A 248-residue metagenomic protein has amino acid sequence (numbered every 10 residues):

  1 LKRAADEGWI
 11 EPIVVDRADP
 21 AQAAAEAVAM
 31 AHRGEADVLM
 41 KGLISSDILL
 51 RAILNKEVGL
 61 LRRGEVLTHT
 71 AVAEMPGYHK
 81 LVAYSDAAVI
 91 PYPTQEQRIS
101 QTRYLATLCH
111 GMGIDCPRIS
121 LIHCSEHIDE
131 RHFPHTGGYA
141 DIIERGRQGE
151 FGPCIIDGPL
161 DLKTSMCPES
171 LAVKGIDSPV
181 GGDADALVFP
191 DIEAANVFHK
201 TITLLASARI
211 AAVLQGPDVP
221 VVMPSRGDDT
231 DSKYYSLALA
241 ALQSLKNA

Functional and structural regions predicted by a protein language model:
L1-V180, D185-A248: Anion-binding alpha/beta catalytic cores of soluble intermediary-metabolism enzymes, centered on
